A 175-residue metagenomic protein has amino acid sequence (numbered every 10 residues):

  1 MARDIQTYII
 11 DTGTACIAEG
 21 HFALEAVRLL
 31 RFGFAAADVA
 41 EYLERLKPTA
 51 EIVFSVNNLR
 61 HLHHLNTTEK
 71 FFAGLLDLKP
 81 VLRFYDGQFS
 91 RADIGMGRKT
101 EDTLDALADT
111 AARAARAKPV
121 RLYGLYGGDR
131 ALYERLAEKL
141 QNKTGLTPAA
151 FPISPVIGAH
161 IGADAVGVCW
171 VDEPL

Functional and structural regions predicted by a protein language model:
M1-Y8, T14-L175: Mixed-charge interfacial surface used for oligomerization/domain docking and macromolecular partner engagement
